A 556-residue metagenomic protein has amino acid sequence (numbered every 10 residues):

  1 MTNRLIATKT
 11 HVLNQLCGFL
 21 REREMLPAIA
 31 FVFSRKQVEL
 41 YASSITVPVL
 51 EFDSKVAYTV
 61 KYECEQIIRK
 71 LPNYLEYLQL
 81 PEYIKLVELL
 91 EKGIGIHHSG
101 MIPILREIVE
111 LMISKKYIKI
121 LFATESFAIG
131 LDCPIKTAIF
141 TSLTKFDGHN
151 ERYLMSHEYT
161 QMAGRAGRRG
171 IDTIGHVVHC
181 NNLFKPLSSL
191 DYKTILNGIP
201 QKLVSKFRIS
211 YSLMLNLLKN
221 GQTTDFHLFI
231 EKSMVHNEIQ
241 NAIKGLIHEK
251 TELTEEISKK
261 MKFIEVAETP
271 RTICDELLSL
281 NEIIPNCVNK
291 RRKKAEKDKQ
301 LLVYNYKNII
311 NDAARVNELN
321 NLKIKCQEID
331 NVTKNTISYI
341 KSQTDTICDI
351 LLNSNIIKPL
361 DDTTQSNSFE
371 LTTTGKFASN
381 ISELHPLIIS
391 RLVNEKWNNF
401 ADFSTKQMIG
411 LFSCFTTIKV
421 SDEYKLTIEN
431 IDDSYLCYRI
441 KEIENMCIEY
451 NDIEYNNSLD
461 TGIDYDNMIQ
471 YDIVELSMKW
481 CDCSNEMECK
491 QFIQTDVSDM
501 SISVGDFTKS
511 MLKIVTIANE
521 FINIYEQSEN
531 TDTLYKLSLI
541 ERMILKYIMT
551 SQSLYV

Functional and structural regions predicted by a protein language model:
M1, T8, L13-C17, F31 (+5 more regions): Conserved C-terminal RecA-like helicase domain
L20, I45, V49, D53 (+8 more regions): Conserved NTP-handling cores and scaffolds of large molecular machines
L20-E24, L86-E88, M112-K115, L131-D132 (+1 more regions): Conserved catalytic network of the ASCE P-loop NTPase/AAA+ motor domain
A28: OB-fold/S1-family RNA-binding modules
F31, H97, L121-T124, A138-T141 (+5 more regions): Generic beta-strand/beta-sheet core signal
F33, R106-E110, S114-S142, N150 (+2 more regions): Beta-edge loop/turn motif
L90-E91, G95, G100-P103, E107 (+3 more regions): Non-catalytic terminal extensions of ATP-dependent helicases
C133, T137-Y192: Conserved segment of the helicase C-terminal RecA-like domain
